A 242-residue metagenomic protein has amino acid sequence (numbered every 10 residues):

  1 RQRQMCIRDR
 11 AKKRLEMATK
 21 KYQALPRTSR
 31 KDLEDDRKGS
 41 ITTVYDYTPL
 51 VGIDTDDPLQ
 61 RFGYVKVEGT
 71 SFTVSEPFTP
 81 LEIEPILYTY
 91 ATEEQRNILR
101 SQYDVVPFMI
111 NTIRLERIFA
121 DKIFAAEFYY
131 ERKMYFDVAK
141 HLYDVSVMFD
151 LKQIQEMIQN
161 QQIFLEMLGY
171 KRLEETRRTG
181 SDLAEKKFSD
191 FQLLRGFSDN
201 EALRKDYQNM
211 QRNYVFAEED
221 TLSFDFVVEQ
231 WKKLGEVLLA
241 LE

Functional and structural regions predicted by a protein language model:
Q2-I7: Short, small-residue-biased leader/transition segments that mark boundaries at the very start of proteins
R8-E242: Structured mid-to-C-terminal alpha-helical surface segments
